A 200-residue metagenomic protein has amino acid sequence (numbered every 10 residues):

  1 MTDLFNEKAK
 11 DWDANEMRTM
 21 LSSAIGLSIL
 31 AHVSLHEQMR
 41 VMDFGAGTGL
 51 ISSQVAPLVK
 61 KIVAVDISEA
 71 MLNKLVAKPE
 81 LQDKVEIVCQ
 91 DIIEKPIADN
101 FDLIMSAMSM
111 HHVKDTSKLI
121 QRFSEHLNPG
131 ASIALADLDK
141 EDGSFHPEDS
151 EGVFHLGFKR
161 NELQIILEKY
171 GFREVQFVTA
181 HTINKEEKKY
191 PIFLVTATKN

Functional and structural regions predicted by a protein language model:
M1-L35: Conserved class I S-adenosyl-L-methionine
L4, D13-T19, A134-P191: C-terminal alpha-helical "lid/dimerization" subdomain adjacent to the S-adenosyl-L-methionine
Q38: Phosphate-coordination loops involved in phosphoryl transfer and adenosine-cofactor binding
M42-E94: Class I SAM-dependent methyltransferase SAM/SAH-binding core
M105: A conserved beta-strand element that flanks and buttresses the S-adenosyl-L-methionine
M108-S109: Short catalytic micro-motifs in class I SAM-dependent methyltransferases
K118-S132: A short glycine-rich, Lys/Arg-flanked "PGG" loop and its adjoining helix->strand segment in the class I
V195-N200: C-terminal lobe and adjacent flexible extensions of AdoMet/dcAdoMet transferase-like proteins
